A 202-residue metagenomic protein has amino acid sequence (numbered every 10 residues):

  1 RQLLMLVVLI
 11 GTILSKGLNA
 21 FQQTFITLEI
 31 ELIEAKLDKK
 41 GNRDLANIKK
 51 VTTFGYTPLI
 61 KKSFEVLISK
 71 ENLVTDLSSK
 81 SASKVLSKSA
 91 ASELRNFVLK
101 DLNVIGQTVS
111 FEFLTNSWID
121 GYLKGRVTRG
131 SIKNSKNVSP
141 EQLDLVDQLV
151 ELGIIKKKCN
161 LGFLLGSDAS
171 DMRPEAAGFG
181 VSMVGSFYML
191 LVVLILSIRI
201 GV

Functional and structural regions predicted by a protein language model:
R1-T12: N-terminal signal-anchor/first transmembrane alpha helix
V8, F25, I198: Glycine-rich, histidine-containing beta strand-loop boundary motifs that form or position
I13-E175: Membrane-topology segments of multi-pass transport proteins
F179-V202: Transmembrane alpha-helix signature in integral membrane proteins
